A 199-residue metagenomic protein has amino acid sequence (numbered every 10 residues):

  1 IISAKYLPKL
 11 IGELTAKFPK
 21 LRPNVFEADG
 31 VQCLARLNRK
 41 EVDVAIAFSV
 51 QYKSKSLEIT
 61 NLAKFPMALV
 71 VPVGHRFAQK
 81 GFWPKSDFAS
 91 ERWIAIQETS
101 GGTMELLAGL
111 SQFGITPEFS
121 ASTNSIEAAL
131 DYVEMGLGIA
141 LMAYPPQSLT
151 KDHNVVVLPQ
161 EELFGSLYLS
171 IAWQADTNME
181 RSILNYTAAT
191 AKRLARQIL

Functional and structural regions predicted by a protein language model:
I1-F18, R22-F26, V31-L34: N-terminal winged-helix
Y6, V156-L199: A late-sequence structural motif
L10-P19, S86, T103-T116: Ligand-binding cleft/hinge of the Venus flytrap
V25, V44-V50, V71-P72, I96-Q97: Short beta-strand elements of ligand-binding domains
D29-V42, F48, T99-V156: Hydrophobic hinge/microswitch elements
F48, F77-G81, E91-F113, M179-A189 (+1 more regions): Secondary-structure junction motif
S54-T60, F65, E127-D176: Beta-alpha-beta core module
S56-W93: Flexible hinge/capping segments at coil-to-helix
